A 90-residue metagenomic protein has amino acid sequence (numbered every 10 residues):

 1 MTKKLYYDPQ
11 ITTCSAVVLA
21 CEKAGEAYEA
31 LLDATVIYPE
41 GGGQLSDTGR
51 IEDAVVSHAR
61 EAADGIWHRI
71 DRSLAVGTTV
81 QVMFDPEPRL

Functional and structural regions predicted by a protein language model:
M1-L90: A glycine- and charged-residue-rich anion-binding loop/surface
